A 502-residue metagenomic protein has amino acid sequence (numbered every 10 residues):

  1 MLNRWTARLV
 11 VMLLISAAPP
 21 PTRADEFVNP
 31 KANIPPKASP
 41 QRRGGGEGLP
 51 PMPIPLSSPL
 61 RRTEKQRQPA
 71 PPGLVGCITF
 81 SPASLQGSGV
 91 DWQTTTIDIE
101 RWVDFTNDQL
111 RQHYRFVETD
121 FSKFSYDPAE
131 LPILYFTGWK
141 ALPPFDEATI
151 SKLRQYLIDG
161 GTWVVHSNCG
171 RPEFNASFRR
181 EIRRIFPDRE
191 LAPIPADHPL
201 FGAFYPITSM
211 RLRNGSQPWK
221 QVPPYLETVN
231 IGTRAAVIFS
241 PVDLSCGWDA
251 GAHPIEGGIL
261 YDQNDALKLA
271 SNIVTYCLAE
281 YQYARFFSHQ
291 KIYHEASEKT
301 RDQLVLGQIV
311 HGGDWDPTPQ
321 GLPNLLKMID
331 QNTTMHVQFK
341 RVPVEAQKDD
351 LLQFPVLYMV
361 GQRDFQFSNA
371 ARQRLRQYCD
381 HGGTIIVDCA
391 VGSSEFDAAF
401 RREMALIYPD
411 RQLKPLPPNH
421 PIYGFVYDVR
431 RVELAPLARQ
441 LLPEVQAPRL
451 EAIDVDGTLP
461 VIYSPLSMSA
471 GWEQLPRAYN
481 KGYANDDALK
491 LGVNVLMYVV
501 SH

Functional and structural regions predicted by a protein language model:
M1-A7: Positively charged n-region of N-terminal signal peptides that target proteins for export
N3, I133-N175, V356-D397: Short alpha-beta junction capping motif
R8-A17: Bacterial N-terminal signal peptides
A24-I133, T137-K140, L244-S245, A252-V356 (+3 more regions): Aromatic-Pro/Gly-enriched surface loop or interdomain linker that acts as a lid/target-recognition segment
R42, P71-P72, A83-Q86, G170-G251 (+6 more regions): An acidic, glycine-rich "communication" segment
G76-C77, P132-F136, T162-H166, L191-P193 (+6 more regions): Structural recognition of the beta-strand scaffold that forms the well-ordered cores of secreted hydrolase catalytic
T96-V103, I150, R154, N175-R179 (+7 more regions): Extracytoplasmic/secreted envelope proteins and their assembly/folding machinery, especially bacterial periplasmic
L110-S122, H166-N168, R189-D197, Y283-H289 (+3 more regions): Surface-exposed patches in mature extracellular/periplasmic domains of secreted proteins
